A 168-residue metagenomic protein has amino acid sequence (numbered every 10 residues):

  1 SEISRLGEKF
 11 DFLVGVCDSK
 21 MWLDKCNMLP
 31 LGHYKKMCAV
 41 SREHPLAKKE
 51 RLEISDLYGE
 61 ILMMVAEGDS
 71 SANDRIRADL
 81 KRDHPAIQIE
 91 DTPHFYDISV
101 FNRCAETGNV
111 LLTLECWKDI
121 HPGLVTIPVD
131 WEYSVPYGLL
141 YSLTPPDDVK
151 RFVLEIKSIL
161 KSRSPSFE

Functional and structural regions predicted by a protein language model:
S1, V65, P85-D97: Short beta-strand-to-loop elements that line the ligand-binding cleft of bilobed periplasmic-binding protein-like
S1-M21: Central regulatory/effector-binding core of bacterial HTH transcription factors
D18, E67, C116: Flexible loop residues that form catalytic and substrate-binding hotspots at small-molecule/glycan-binding clefts
W22, G59-H84: Secondary-structure junction motif
L23-L29, H33-Y34, I98-D147: Beta-alpha-beta core module
D24-K36, V40-L62, K150: Flexible hinge/capping segments at coil-to-helix
S55-G59, V135-E168: Extended ligand-binding regions for polar small-molecule ligands
